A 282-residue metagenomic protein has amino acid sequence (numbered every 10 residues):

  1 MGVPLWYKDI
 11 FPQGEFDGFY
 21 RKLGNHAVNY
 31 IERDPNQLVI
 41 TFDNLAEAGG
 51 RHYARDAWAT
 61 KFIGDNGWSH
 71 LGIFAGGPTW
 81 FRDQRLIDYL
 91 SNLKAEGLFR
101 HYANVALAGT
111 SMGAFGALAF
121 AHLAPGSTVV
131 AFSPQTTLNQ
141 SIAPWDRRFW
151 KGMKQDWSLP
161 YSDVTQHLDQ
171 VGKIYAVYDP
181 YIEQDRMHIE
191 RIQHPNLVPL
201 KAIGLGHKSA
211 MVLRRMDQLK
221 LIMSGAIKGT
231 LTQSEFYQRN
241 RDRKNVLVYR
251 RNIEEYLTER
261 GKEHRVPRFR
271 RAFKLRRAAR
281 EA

Functional and structural regions predicted by a protein language model:
M1-A103, G126-A282: Extended, composition-driven regions rather than compact fold-specific motifs
G109-A119: Glycine-rich nucleophile elbow surrounding the catalytic serine of serine-hydrolase chemistry
H122-A124: Alpha-helix C-terminal capping segments
